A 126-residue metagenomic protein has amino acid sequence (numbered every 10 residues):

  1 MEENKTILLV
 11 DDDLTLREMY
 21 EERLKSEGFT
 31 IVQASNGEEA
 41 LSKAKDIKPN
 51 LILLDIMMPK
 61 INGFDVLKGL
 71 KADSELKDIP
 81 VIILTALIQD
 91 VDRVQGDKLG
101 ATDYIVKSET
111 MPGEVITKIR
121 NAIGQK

Functional and structural regions predicted by a protein language model:
E18-S26: Charged docking surfaces used in two-component/phosphorelay signaling
E27, G63, A72, A86 (+1 more regions): As written
Q33-S42, G63: Helix N-cap/capping motif at the beta->alpha junctions
S42, F64-K77: Short amphipathic alpha-helix used as the core "switch/output" element in two-component signaling
I47-L53: Active-site beta3 strand of CheY-like receiver
D55, T85: Active-site residues of response regulator receiver
M58: Receiver (REC) domain active-site loop signature in two-component systems and cognate sites in sensor histidine kinases
